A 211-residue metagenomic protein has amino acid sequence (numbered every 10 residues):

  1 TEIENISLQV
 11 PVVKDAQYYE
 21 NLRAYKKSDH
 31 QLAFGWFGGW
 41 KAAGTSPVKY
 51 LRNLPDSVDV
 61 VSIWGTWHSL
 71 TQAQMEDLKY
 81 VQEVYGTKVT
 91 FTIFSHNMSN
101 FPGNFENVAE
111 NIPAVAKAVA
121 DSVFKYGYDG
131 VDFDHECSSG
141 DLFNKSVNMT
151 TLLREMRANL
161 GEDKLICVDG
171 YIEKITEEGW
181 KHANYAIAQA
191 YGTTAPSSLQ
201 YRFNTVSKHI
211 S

Functional and structural regions predicted by a protein language model:
T1-Y25: Bacterial Sec-dependent N-terminal signal peptides
K26-S211: Chitinase-like catalytic core of GlcNAc-active glycosidases
